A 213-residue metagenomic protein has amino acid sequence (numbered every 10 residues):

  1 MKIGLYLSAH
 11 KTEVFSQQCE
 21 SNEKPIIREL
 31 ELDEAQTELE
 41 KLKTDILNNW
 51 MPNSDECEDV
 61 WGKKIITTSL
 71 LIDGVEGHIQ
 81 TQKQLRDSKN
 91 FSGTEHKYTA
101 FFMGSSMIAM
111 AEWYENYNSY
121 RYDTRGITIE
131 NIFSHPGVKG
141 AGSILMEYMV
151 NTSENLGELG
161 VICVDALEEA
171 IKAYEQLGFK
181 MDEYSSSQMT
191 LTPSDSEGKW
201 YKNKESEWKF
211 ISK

Functional and structural regions predicted by a protein language model:
K2-G137, Y148-V161, D165, E169-K213: Non-catalytic substrate-recognition and accessory regions of acyl/acetyltransferase enzymes
V138-I144: Glycine-rich phosphate-binding loop
